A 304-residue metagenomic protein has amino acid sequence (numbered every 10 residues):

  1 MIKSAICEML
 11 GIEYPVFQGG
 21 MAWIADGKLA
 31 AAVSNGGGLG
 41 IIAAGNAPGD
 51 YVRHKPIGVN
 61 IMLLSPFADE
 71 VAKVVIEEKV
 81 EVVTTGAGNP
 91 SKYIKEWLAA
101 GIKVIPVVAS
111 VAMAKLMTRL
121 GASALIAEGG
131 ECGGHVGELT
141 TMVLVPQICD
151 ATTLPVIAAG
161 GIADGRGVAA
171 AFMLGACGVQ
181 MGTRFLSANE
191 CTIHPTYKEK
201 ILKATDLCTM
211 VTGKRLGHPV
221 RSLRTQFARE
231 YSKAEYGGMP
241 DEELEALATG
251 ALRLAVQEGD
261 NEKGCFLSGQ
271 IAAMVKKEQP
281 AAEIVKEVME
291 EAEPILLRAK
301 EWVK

Functional and structural regions predicted by a protein language model:
M1-P155: Active-site entrance/lid segments in N-terminal catalytic domains of soluble metabolic enzymes
M21, G161-I162: Active-site metal-binding loops of divalent metal-dependent hydrolases
L29, V143-I157, A163-K304: Conserved active-site-proximal phosphate/metal-binding subdomains
